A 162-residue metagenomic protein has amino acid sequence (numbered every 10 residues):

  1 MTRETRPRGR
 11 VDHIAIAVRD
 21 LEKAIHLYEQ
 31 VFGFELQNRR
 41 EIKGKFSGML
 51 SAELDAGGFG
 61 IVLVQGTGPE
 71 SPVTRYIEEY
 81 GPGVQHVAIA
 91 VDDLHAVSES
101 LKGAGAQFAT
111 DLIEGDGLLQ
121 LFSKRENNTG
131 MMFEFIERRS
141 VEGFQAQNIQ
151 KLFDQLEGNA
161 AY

Functional and structural regions predicted by a protein language model:
M1-Q37, E53-Y162: Glyoxalase I/VOC metalloenzyme domain signal
G44-K45: Extended compositionally biased segments used for macromolecular assembly or nucleic-acid engagement
